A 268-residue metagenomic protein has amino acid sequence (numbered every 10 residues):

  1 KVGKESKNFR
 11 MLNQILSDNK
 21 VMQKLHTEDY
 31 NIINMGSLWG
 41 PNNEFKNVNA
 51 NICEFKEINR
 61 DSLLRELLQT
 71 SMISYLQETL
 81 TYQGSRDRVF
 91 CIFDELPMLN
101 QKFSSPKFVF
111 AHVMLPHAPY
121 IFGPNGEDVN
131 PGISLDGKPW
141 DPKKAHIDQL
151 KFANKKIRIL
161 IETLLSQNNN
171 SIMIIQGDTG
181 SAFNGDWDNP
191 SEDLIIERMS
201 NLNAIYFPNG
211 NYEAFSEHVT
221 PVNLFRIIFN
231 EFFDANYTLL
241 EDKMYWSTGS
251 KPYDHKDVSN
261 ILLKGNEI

Functional and structural regions predicted by a protein language model:
K1-I268: Catalytic domains that recognize anionic headgroups
